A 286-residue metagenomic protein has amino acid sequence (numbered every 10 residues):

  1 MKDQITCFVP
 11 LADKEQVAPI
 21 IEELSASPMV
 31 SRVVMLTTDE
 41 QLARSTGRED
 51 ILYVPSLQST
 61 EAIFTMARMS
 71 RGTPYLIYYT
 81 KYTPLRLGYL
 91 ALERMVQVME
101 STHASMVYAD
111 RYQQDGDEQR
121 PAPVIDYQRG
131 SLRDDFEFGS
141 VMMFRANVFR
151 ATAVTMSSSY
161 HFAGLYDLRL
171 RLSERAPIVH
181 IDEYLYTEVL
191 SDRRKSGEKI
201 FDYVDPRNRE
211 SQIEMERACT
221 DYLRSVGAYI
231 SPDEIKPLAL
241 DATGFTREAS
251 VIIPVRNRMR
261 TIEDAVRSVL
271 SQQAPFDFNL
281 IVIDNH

Functional and structural regions predicted by a protein language model:
M1-Q4, P10, E15, T60-E61 (+3 more regions): Non-catalytic membrane-proximal stalk/linker segments that position and tether the catalytic domains
Q4-Q16, S27, S250-T261, A265 (+2 more regions): A conserved hydrophobic helix/loop-capping motif in glycosyltransferases and polysaccharide synthases
E22-S31, R267-D277: Short, acidic, metal-binding catalytic loop of nucleotide-sugar glycosyltransferases
T37-T38, D284-N285: Acidic ATP/Mg2+-coordinating residue in the GHKL
P55-R71: Glycine-rich, basic loop-to-helix element that forms the pyrophosphate-binding segment of sugar-nucleotide handling
R71-R86: Short beta-strand-to-loop acidic/aromatic patch adjacent to the donor-nucleotide binding site
P84, G88-P121: Conserved donor NDP-sugar-binding/catalytic core segment of glycosyltransferases
G130-R217: Conserved nucleotide-sugar donor-binding catalytic segment
